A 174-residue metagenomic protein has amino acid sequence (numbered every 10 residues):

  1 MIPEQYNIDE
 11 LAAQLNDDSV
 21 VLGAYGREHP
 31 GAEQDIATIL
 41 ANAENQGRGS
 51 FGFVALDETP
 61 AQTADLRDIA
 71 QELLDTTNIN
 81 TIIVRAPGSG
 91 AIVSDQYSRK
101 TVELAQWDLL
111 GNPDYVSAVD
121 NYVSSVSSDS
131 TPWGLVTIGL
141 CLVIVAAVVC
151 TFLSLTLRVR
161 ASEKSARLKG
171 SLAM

Functional and structural regions predicted by a protein language model:
M1-D68, A91-M174: A structural boundary signal for the start of the first folded domain, especially the loop/turn and N-capping region
L73-S89: A short, hydrophobic beta-strand-centered structural micro-motif
